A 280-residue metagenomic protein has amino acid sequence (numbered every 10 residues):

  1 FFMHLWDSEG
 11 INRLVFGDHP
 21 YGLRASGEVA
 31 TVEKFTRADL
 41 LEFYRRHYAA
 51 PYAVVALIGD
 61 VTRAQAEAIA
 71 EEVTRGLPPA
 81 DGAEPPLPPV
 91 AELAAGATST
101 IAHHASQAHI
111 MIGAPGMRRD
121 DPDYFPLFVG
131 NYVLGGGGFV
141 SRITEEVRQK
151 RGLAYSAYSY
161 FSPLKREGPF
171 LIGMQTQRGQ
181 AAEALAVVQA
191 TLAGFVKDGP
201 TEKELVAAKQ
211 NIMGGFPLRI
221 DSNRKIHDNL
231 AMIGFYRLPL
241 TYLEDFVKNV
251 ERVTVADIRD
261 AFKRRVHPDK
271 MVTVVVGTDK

Functional and structural regions predicted by a protein language model:
F1-G82, P126, K150-R151, Y155-K280: Charge-rich, well-structured scaffold segments of protease-associated domains
R13, G82-V140: His/Glu-based metal-binding/catalytic segments typifying zinc-dependent metallopeptidases
V140-S141, S222: Short linear Ser/Thr-Pro motifs
